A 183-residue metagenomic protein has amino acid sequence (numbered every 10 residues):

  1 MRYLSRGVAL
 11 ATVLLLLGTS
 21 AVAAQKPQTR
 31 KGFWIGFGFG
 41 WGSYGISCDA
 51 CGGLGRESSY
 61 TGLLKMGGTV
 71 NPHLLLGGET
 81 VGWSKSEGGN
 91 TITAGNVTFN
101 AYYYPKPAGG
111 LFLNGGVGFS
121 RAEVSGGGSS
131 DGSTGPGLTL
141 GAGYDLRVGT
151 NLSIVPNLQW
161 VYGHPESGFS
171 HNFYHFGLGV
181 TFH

Functional and structural regions predicted by a protein language model:
M1-T29: Cleavable N-terminal export/targeting peptides
Q25-T29, F39-G45, Y60-H164, F173-H183: Gram-negative (and chloroplast) outer-membrane scaffold detector with strong preference for beta-barrel transmembrane
K31-W34: Short structural boundary motif marking the start of a folded domain
C48-R56: Short, polar loop/linker segments at the starts of domains and inter-domain junctions
A50-C51, G95, S167: Outer-membrane beta-barrel porins/channels
S170: Short, contiguous, pocket-lining structural segments that sit at or immediately flank catalytic/ligand-binding sites
